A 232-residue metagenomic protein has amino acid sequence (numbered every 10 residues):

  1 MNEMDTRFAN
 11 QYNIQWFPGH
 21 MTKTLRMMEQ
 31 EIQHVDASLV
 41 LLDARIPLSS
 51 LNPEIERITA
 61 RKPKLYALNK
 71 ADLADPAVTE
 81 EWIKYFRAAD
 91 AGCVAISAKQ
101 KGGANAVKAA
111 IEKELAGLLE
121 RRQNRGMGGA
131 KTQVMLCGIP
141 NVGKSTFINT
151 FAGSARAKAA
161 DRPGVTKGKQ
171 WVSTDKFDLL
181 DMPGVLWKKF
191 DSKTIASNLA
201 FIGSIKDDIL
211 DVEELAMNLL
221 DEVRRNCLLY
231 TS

Functional and structural regions predicted by a protein language model:
M1-S38, R45-I46, L51-P53, I58-K64 (+3 more regions): Helix-rich effector regions associated with P-loop NTPase G domains
V40, Y66-L68, L136: Structural beta-sheet core signal
D43, F86, F147, M182: Residue-level signature of catalytic and energy-coupling elements of molecular machines, predominantly ATP/GTP-dependent
N69-K70, A98: Cofactor-binding loop segments of dinucleotide-utilizing enzymes, especially the Rossmann-like FAD- and NAD(P)+-binding
D75-Q133: Canonical P-loop GTPase G-domain recognition
I111-L119, P140, F151-A155, A159 (+3 more regions): Short, well-ordered alpha-helical segments in soluble proteins
K131, S154, K169: Short coil/loop residues immediately preceding or within conserved phosphate-binding loops of NTP-utilizing enzyme
V134-A152: Glycine-rich phosphate-binding P-loop
